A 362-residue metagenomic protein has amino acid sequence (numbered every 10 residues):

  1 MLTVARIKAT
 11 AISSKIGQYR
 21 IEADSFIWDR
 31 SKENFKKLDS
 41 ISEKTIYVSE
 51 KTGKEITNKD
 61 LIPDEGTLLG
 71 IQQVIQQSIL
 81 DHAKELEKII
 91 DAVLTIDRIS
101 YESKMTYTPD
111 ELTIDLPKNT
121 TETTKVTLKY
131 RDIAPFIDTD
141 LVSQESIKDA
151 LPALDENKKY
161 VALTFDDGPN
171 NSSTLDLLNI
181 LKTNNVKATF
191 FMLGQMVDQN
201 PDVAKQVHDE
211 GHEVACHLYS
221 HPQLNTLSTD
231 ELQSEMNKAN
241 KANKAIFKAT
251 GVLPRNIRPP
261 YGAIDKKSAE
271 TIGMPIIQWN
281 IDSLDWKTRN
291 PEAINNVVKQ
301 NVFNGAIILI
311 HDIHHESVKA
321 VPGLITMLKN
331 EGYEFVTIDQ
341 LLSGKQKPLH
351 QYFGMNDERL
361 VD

Functional and structural regions predicted by a protein language model:
M1-V161: Compositionally biased intrinsically disordered regions enriched in Thr/Gly
R20-E22, Y47, A162-T164, T189 (+3 more regions): Soluble periplasmic/extracytoplasmic beta-strand elements of cell-envelope proteins
A23-S25, T52, D60-I62, L116-K118 (+6 more regions): A mature extracytoplasmic/lumenal domain signature
S31, N58, T124, S173 (+3 more regions): Short acidic, gly/pro-rich beta-turn/loop elements at beta-sheet edges and active-site/ligand-binding grooves
I90-A92, G168, F191, S283-T288: Short, flexible loop segments at the rims of nucleotide/cofactor-binding pockets, characterized by
I133-D149, K345-D362: Short, basic/aromatic-enriched C-terminal tail that caps enzymatic domains
S143-N225, L232-A245, V252, S343: Active-site beta->alpha N-cap acidic-glycine motif
D176, D198-Q199, P222-D357: Catalytic domains of cell-wall/extracellular-matrix polysaccharide-remodeling enzymes, centered on de-N-acetylation
